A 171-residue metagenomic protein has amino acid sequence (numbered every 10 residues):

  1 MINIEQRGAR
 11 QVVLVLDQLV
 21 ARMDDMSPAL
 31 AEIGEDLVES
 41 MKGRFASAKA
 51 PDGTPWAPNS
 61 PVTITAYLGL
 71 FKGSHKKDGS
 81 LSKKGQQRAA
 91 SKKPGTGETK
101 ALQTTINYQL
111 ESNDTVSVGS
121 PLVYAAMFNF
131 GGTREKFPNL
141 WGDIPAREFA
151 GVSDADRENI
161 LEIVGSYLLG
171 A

Functional and structural regions predicted by a protein language model:
M1-A171: Short, Lys/Arg-rich flexible segments
